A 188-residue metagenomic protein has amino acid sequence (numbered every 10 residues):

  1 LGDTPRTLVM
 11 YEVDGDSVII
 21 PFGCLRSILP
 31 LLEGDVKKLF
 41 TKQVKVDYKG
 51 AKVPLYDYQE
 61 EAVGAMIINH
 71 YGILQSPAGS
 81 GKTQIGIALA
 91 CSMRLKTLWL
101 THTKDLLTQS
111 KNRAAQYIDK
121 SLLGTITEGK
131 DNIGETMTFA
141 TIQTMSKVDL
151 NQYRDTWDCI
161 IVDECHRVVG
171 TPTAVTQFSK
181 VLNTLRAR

Functional and structural regions predicted by a protein language model:
G2-V13, P30-Q75: Conserved pre-motif I regulatory segment
G15-L32: Structured, non-catalytic alpha/beta "coupling" segments that mediate domain-domain communication and provide generic
I20, L55, W99: Conserved SAM-binding loop
I68-M93, L98-L100: Walker A/P-loop
L74, W99, T138-A140, I160: Hydrophobic positions in the central parallel beta-sheet of the AAA+
Q84, T108, K147, T176: Alpha-helical elements of the RecA-like P-loop NTPase motor core of helicases
T97-L100, K104-K130: Conserved helix-turn-beta segment of the N-terminal RecA-like "Helicase ATP-binding" lobe in SF1/SF2 helicases
I142-T144, L150-R188: SF2 helicase catalytic motif II
